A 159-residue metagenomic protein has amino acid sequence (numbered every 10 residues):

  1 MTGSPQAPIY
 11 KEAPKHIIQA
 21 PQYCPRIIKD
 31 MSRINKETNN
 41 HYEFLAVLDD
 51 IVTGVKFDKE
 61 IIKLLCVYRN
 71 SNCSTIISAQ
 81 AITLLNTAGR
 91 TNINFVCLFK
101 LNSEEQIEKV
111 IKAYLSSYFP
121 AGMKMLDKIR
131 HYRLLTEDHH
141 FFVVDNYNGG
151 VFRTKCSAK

Functional and structural regions predicted by a protein language model:
M1-G122: Conserved P-loop NTPase motor cores
K63, Q106-K159: P-loop NTPase motor core of the ASCE superfamily
